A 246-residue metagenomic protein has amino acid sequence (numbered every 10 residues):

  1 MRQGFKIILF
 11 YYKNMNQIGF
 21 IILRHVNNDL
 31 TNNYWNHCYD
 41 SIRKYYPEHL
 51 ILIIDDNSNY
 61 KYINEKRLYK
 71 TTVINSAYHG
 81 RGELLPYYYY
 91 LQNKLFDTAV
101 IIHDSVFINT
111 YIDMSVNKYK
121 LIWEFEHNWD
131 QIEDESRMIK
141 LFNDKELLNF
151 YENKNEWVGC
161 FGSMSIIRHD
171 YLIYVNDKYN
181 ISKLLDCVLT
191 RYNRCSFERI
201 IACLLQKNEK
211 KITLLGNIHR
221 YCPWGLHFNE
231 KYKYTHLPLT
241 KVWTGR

Functional and structural regions predicted by a protein language model:
M1-N14: N-terminal amphipathic/basic-hydrophobic helices that include classical n-h-c signal peptides and signal-anchor
M15-R246: ER/Golgi luminal nucleotide-sugar-dependent glycosyltransferases, focusing on the catalytic module
